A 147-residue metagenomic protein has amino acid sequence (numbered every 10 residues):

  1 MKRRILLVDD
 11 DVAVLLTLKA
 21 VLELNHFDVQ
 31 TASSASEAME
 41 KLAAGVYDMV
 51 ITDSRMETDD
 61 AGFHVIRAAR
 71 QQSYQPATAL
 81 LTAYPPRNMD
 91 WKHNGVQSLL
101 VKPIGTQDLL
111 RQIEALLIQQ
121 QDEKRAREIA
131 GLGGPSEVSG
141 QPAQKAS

Functional and structural regions predicted by a protein language model:
D9-D10, K102: Acidic di-acidic motifs
D11, R55-E57: The short loop immediately C-terminal to the conserved phospho-acceptor aspartate in CheY-like receiver
V12-Q30: Two-component/phosphorelay signaling modules centered on CheY-like receiver
T31-M49, E57: Acidic, metal-coordinating helix/loop segments flanking the phosphotransfer/catalytic sites of two-component signaling
E40, A61-Q75: Short amphipathic alpha-helix used as the core "switch/output" element in two-component signaling
F63-H64, Q71, T82-V101, R111: Alpha4 helix (beta4-alpha4-beta5 surface) of REC/receiver domains from two-component response regulators
I104-A115, Q121, R125: C-terminal output helix
Q119-S147: CheY-like receiver
